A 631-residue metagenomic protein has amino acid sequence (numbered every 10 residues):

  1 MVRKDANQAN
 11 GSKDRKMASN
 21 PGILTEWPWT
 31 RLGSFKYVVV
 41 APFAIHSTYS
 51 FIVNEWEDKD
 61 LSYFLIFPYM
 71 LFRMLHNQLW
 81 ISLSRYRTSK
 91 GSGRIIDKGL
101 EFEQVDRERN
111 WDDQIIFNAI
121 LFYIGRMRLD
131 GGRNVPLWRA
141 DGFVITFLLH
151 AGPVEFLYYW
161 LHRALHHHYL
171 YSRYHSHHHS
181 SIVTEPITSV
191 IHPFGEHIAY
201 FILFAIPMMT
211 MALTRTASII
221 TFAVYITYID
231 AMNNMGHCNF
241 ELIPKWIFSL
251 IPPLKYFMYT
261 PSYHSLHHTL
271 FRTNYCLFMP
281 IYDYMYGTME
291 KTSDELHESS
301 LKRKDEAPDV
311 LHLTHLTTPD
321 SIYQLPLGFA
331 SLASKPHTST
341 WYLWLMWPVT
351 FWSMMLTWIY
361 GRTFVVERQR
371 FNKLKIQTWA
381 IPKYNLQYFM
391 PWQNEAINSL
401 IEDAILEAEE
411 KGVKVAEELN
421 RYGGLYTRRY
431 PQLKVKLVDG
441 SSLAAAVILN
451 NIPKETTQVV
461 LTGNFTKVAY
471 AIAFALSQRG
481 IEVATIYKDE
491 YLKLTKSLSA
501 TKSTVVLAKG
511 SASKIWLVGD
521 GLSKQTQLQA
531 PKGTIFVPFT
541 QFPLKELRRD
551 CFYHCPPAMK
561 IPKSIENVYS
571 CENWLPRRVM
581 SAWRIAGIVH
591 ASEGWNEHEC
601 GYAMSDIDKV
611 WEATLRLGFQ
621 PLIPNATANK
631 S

Functional and structural regions predicted by a protein language model:
M1-S176, S180-T214, C276-N372, E407: Non-catalytic, topology-defining segments of multipass membrane proteins
L157-T184, S189, I229, N233-L242 (+1 more regions): Histidine-centered catalytic micro-motifs
I191-M258, P280-D283: Hydrophobic transmembrane alpha-helices
L343-L437, S442, A446, A500 (+1 more regions): Metallocofactor- and cofactor-centric catalytic cores in central/energy metabolism, strongly enriched
N372-K375, W379-P382, I535-S631: Adenosine-phosphate binding glycine-rich loop
I381-Y384, E418, T462-N464, I486-K488 (+3 more regions): Structural motif
P453-D520: Glycine-rich phosphate/diphosphate-binding loop of Rossmann-like nucleotide-binding domains
A508-D550: Glycine-rich cofactor phosphate-binding loops and adjacent beta1-alpha1 units of small-molecule cofactor enzyme domains
